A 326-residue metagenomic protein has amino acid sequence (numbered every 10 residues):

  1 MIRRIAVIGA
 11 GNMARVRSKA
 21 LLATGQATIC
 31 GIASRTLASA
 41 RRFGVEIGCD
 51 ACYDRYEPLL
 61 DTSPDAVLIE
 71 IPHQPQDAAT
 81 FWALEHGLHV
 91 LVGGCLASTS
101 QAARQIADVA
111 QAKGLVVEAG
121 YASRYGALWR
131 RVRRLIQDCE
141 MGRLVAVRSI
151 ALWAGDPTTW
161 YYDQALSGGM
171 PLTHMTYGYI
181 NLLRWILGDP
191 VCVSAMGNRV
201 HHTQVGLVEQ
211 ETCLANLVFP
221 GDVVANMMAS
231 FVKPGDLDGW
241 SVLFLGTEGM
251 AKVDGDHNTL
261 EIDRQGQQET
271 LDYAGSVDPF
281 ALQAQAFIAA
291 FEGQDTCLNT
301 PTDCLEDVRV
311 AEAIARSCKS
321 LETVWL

Functional and structural regions predicted by a protein language model:
M1, A27, P58, A66-I69 (+3 more regions): C-terminal helix-rich "cap/oligomerization" subdomain common to oxidoreductases
M1-I47: N-terminal Rossmann-like dinucleotide-binding module
A38, I47-V109: Beta-loop-alpha module in the N-terminal Rossmann-like domain of NAD(P)-dependent dehydrogenases, especially those
V92, V117-A119, M227, V253: Hydrophobic residues in well-ordered beta-strands that form the structural core
Q105-S123, G142-S149: Rossmann-fold dehydrogenase core element
S123-L207, L321: Predominantly a Rossmann-like dinucleotide-binding segment in NAD(P)-dependent oxidoreductases
H174, I180-H257, A281-D295: Contiguous beta-strand/loop segments that form the cofactor/metal-binding neighborhood of enzyme cores
A274-Q285, T302: Active-site loop of classical SDR/Rossmann-like NAD(P)-dependent oxidoreductases, centered on the catalytic Tyr-X3-Lys
